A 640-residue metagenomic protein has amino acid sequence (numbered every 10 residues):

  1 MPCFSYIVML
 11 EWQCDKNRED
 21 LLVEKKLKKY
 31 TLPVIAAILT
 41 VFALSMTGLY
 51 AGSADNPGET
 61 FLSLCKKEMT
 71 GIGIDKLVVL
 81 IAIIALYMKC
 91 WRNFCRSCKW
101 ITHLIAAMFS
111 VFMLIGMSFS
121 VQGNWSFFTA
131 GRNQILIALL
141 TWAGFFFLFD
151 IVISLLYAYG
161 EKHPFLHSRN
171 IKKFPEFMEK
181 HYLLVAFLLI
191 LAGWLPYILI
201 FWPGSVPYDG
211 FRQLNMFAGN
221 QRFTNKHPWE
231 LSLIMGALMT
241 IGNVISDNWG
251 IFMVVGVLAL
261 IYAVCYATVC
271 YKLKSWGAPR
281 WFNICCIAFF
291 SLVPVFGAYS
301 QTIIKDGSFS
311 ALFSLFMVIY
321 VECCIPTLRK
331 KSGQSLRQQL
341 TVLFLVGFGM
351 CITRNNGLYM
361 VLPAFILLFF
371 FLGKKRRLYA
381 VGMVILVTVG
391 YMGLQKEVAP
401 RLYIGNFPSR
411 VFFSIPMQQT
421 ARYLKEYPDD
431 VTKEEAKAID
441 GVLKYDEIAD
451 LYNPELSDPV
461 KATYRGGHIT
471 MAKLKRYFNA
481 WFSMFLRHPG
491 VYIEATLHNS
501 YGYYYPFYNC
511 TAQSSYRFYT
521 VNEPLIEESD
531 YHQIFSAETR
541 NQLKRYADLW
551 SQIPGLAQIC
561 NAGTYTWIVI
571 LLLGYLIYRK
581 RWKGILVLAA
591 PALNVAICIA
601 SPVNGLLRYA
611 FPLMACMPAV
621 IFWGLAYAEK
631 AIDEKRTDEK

Functional and structural regions predicted by a protein language model:
Y6-F42, I72-F109, Q134-W194, Y627-D633 (+1 more regions): Start-transfer (signal-anchor) and selected internal transmembrane alpha helices of multi-pass inner/ER membrane
I35-S53, I105-F119, E179-S205, L386-V398: Transmembrane signal-anchor helices characteristic of membrane glycosylation enzymes that use polyprenol
F61-L80, W249-M253, H498-L588: Membrane-interface anchor segments at the N-terminal boundary of transmembrane helices in multi-pass membrane enzymes
F201-Q213, R222-L238, I245-W249, P612: Extracytoplasmic catalytic/substrate-binding loops of multi-pass membrane glycan-assembly enzymes
Y208, A298-S308, T353: Short acidic/glycine- and proline-prone juxtamembrane loop motifs at membrane-interface regions of multi-pass membrane
G256-G277: Transmembrane-helix motifs of polytopic, lipid-linked glycan transferases
Q339-R354, F365-I366, V387-Y391: Membrane-interface alpha helices of multi-pass inner-membrane proteins
R401-I534: Membrane-proximal stem/loop segments at transmembrane-domain junctions that anchor or position
